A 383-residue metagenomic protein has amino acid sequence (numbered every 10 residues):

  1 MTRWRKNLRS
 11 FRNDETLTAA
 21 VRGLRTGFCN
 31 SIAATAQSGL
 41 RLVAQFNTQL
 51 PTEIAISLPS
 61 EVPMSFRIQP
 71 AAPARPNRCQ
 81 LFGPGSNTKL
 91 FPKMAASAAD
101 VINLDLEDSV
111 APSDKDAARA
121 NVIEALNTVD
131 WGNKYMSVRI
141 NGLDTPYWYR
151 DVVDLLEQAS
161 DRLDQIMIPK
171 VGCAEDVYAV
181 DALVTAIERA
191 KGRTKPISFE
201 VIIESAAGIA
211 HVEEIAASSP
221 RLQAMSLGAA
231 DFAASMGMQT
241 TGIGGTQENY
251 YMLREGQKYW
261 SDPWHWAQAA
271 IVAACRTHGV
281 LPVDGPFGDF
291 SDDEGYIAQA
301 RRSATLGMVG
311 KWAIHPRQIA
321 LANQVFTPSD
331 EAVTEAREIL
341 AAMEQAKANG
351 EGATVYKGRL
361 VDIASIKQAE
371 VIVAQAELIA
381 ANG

Functional and structural regions predicted by a protein language model:
M1, V21, I32, V43 (+2 more regions): Short hydrophobic transmembrane-like helices used for membrane targeting/insertion
N7-R12, T16, A20-T26, A36-L50: N-terminal polybasic/positive-inside topogenic patches
S10, L17, A34-T35, T88 (+2 more regions): A generic structural signal for solvent-exposed, polar alpha-helical segments
T16, A33-Q37, P51, P59 (+2 more regions): Short linear sequence elements within intrinsically disordered, low-complexity coil regions
I56-G383: Expand to "…catalyze enediolate/carbanion chemistry for C-C bond making/breaking, isomerization, decarboxylation
